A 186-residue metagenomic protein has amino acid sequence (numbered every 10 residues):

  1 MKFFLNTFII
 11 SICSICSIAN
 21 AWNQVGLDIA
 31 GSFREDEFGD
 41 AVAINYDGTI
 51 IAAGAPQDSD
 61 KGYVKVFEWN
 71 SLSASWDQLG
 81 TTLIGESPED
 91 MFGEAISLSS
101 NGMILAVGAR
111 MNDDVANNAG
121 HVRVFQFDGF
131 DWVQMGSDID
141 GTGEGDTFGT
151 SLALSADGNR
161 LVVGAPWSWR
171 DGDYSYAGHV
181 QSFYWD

Functional and structural regions predicted by a protein language model:
M1-L5: Positively charged n-region of N-terminal signal peptides that target proteins for export
N6-I15: Bacterial N-terminal signal peptides
A19-D186: Conserved beta-strand/short-helix segments that make up beta-rich extracellular adhesion/recognition modules
